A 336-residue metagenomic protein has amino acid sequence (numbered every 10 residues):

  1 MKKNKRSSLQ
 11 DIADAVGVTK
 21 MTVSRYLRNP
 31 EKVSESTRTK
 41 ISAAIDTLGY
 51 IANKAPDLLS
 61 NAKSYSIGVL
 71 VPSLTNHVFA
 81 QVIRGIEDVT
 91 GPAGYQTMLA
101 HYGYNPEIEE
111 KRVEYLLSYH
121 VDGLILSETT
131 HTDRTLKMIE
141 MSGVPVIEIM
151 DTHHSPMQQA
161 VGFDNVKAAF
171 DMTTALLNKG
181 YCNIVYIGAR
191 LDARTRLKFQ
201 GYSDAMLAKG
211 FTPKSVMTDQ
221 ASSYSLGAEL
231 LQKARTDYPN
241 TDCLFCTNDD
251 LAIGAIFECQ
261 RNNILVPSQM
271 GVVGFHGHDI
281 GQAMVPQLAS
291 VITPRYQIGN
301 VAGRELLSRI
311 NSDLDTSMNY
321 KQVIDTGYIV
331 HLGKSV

Functional and structural regions predicted by a protein language model:
M1-N4, T47, D88-A93, M141-E148 (+1 more regions): Bacterial carbohydrate/catabolite-sensing allosteric modules
M1-S7, A62-T174, N178, A234-T236 (+1 more regions): Alpha-helical recognition/docking segments in bacterial nutrient-uptake and carbohydrate-utilization systems
M1-Y65: N-terminal helix-turn-helix DNA-binding module of bacterial transcription factors
L9, I41, I86, T135 (+2 more regions): Aromatic/hydrophobic pocket-lining residues that form π-stacking "cages" and hydrophobic walls in ligand
A13, L126, F245-T247: Short beta-strand scaffold positions
T47-N53, E107, S127-T129, A228 (+1 more regions): Short gly/ser/thr-rich secondary-structure transition/capping motifs
